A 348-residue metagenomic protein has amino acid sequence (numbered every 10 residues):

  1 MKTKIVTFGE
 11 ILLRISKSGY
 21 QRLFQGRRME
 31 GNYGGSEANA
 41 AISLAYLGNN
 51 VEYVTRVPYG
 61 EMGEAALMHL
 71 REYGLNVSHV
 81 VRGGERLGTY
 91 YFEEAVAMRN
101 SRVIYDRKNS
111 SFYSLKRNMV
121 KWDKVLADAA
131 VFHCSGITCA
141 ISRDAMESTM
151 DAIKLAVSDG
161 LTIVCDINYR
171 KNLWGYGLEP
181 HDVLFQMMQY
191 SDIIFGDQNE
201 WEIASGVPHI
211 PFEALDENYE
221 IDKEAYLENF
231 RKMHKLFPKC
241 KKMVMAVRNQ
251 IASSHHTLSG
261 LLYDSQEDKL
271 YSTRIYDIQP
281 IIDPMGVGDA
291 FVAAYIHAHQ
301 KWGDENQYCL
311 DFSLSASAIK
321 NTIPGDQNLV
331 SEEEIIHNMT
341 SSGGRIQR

Functional and structural regions predicted by a protein language model:
M1-L23: Positively charged, low-complexity intrinsically disordered leader regions
N32, N39-N50, A298-W302: Alpha-helix C-terminal capping segments
N50-I137, I335-R348: Conserved N-terminal subdomain of the carbohydrate kinase-like
V51, V77, I163-C165, F195: Hydrophobic beta-strand scaffold residues
L155-T162, F237-K241: A short helix->loop->beta-strand "cap" motif at the edges of active sites that frequently abuts
G160-I167, L173: Short beta-strand/loop segments at the ligand-binding rim of alpha/beta enzyme cores
L173-E267: Conserved phosphate/ATP/ADP-binding segment of small-molecule kinases
K269-S342, I346: Conserved post-catalytic alpha-helical subdomain immediately downstream of the catalytic base and nucleotide-binding
